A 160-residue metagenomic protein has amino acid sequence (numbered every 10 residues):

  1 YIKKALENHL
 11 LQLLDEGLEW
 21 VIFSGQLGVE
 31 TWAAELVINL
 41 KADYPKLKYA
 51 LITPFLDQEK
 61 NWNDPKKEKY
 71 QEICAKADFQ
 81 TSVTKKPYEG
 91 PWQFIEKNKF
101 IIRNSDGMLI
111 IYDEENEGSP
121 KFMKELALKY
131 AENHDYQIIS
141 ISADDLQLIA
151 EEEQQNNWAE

Functional and structural regions predicted by a protein language model:
Y1-E160: Acidic/glycine-enriched connector segments
